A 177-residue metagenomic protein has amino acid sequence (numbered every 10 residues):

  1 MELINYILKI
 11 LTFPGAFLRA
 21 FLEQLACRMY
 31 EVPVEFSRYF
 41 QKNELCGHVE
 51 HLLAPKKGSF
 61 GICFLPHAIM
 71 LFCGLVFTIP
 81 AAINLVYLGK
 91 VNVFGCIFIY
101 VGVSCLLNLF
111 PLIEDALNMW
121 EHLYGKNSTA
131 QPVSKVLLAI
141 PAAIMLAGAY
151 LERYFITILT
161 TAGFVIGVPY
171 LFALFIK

Functional and structural regions predicted by a protein language model:
M1-N5, K9, V91-F98: Amphipathic, alpha-helical segments enriched in basic
E2-G58: Small-residue-rich helix-interface/hinge motifs
F36-R38, K42-A173: Metalloprotease/metallohydrolase-associated module, dominated by Zn2+-dependent proteases
